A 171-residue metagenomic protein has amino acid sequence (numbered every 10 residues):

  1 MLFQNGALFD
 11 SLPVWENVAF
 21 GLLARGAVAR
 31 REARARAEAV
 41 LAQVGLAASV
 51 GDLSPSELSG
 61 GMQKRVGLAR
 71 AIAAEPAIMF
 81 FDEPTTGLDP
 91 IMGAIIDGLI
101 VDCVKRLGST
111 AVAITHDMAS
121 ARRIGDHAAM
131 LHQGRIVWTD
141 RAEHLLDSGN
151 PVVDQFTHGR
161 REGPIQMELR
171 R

Functional and structural regions predicted by a protein language model:
L12-F20: Short coil-to-helix segment of the ABC ATPase nucleotide-binding domain corresponding to the Q-loop/switch region
R31-S49: Conserved ABC ATPase "signature" region
S54-L58, M62: Conserved ABC ATPase signature
E75: Conserved catalytic motifs of ABC-family nucleotide-binding domains
M79-D82: Catalytic Walker B motif of ABC-type/P-loop ATPase nucleotide-binding domains
A94-L107: Helical segment within the ABC ATPase nucleotide-binding domain
